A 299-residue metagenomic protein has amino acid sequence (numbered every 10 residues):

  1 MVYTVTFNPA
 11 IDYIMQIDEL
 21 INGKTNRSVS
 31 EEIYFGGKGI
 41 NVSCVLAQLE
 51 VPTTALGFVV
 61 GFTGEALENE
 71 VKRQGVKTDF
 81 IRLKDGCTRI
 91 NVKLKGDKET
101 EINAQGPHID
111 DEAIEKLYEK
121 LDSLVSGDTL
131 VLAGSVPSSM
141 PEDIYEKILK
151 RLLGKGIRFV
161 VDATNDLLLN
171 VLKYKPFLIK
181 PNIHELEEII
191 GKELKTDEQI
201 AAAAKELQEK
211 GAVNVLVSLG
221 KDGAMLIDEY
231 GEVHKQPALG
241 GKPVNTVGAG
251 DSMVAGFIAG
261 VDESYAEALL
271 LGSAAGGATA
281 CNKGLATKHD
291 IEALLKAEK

Functional and structural regions predicted by a protein language model:
M1-L56, F62-A66: Glycine-rich phosphate/adenosyl-contacting loop at the front of the ribokinase-like
V2, V51-T53, T78-D79, F159 (+1 more regions): Hydrophobic anchor at the start of a short beta-strand that flanks the dinucleotide cofactor-binding loop
K24, Q48-D128, L295-K299: Conserved N-terminal subdomain of the carbohydrate kinase-like
A47, L153, D262: Gly/Ala-rich phosphate-binding loop of Rossmann-like dinucleotide-binding domains, activating on the conserved
E101-N103, D128-G134, D162, K180-E185: Short beta-strands and strand-loop turn motifs
E115-Y118, E142-L149, K195-A201, K235-L239: Charged helix-capping and loop-helix junction motifs
E146-Y230: Conserved phosphate/ATP/ADP-binding segment of small-molecule kinases
D197-K299: Conserved phosphate-binding/catalytic region of the ribokinase-like
